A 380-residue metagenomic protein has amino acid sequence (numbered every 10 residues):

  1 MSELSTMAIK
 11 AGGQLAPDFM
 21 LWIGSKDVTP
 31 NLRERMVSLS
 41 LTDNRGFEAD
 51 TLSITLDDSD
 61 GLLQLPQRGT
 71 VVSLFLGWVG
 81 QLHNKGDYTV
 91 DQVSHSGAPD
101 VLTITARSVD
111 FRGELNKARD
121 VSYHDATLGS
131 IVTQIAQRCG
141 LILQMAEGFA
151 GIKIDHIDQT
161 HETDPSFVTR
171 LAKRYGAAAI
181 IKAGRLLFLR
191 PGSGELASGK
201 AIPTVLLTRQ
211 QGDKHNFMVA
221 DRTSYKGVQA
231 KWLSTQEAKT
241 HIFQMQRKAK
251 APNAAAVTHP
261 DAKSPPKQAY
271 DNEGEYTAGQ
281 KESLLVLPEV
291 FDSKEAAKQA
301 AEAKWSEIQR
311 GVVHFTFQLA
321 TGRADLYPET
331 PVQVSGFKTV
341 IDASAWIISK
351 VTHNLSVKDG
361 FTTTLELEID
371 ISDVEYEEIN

Functional and structural regions predicted by a protein language model:
M1-G113: Assembly/oligomerization scaffold segments
S2-A8, V101-D110, E147-R222: Short beta-strand-centered interaction patches in the first periplasmic/extracellular domains of large envelope
R35, L39-Q67, Q211-N380: An acidic/polar, Gly/Ser/Thr-rich interaction patch typically located in mid-to-C-terminal regions of proteins
S53-I54, A106, D120-Q144, Q159-K182 (+2 more regions): Amphipathic, non-transmembrane alpha-helical segments in extracytoplasmic/periplasmic proteins
D58-D60, W78, L82, V93 (+6 more regions): Sec-dependent N-terminal signal peptides of Gram-negative outer-membrane/periplasmic proteins
Q81-L82, S96-A98, I180, L187 (+3 more regions): Short glycine/serine/proline-enriched coil/turn segments at secondary-structure junctions
T89-S96, V121, S193, A345-V357: Short, compositionally biased
